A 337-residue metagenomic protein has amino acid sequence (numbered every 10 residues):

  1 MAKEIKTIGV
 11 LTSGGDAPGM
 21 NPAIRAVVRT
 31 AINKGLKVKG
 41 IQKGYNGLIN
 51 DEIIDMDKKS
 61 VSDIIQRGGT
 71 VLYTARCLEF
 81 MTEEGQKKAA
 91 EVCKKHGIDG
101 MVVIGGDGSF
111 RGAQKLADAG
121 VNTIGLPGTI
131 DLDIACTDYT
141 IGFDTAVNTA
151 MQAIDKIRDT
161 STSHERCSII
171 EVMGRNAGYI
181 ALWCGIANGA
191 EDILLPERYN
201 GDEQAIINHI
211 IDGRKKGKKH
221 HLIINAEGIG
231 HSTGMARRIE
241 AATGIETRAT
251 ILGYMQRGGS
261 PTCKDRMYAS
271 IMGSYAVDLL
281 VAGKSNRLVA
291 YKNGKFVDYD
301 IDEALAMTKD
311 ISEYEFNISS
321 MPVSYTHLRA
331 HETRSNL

Functional and structural regions predicted by a protein language model:
K3-I49: N-terminal phosphate-binding or glycine-rich loops at protein starts, especially the Walker A/P-loop of NTPases
A23-V27, G108-V121, A181: Short Gly/Thr/Asp-enriched flexible loops that form oxyanion-binding sites at enzyme active sites
L48-V103, S109, I141-N148, Q152: Glycine-rich oxoanion-binding loops at beta->alpha junctions
V103-G105, K115, F143-E246, T250: Accessory alpha-helical/coil subdomains and C-terminal extensions that flank or cap enzyme catalytic cores
A117-T140, L194-R198, I251: Short, acidic/small-residue loops that bind anionic groups at enzyme active sites
E246, L252-S324: C-terminal active-site/capping subdomain that shapes the small-molecule cofactor and substrate pocket of enzyme
T326-T333: Conserved small/polar residues in nucleotide/adenosyl-binding loops
